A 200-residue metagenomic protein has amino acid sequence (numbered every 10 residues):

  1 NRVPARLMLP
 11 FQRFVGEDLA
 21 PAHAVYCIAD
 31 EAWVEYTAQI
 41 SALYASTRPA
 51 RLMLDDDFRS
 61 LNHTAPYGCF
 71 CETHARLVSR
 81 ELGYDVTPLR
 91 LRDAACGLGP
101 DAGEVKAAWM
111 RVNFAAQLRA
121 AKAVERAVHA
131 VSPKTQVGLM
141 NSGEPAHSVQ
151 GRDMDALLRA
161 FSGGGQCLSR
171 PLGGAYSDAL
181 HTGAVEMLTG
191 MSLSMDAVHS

Functional and structural regions predicted by a protein language model:
N1, D56, L139-G143, M195-A197: A cross-domain feature marking catalytic cores of carbohydrate-active enzymes and several ubiquitous metabolic/repair
N1-T47, H74, V86-M110: Active-site-adjacent "subsite" loops/lids of carbohydrate-active enzymes
R2-E17, E72-T87, M154-G174: Acidic, His- and aromatic-enriched active-site or binding-groove loops in soluble protein domains that engage sugars
T37, L52, V128: Conserved, mostly hydrophobic/aromatic
P49-A50, P133: Proline-aspartate-enriched helix->loop->beta-strand connector
R51-L52, S192: Hydrophobic "anchor" residues on beta-strands that sit immediately upstream of conserved functional sites
L54-V105, S142-A146: Active-site-proximal loop/short-helix segments that contain or immediately flank catalytic acid/base residue(s)
S60-T64, V112, Q117-S192: Substrate-binding cleft/loops of secretory-pathway carbohydrate-active enzymes
